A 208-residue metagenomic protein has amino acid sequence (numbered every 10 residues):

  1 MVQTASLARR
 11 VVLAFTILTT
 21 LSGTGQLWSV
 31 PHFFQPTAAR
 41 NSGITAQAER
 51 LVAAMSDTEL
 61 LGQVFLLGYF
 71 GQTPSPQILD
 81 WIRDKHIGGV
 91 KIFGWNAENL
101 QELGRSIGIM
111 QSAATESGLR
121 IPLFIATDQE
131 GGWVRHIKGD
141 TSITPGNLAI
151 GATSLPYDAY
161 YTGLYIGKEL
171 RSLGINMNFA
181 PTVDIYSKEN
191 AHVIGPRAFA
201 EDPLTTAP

Functional and structural regions predicted by a protein language model:
V2-V12: Bacterial N-terminal signal peptides that target proteins for export
A14-S22: Bacterial N-terminal signal peptides
G25-T37: Signal peptide processing junction and immediate N-terminal pro/mature segment of secreted/exported proteins
R40, Y69-F70, D158, T205: Residues that cap or flank secondary-structure elements
G43-P74, R83: Mature N-terminal segment immediately following signal peptide/propeptide cleavage in secreted/periplasmic
L79-P208: Enzymes and membrane/adaptor proteins characterized by extended Gly/Ser/Thr/Asp/Glu-rich, aromatic-dotted
